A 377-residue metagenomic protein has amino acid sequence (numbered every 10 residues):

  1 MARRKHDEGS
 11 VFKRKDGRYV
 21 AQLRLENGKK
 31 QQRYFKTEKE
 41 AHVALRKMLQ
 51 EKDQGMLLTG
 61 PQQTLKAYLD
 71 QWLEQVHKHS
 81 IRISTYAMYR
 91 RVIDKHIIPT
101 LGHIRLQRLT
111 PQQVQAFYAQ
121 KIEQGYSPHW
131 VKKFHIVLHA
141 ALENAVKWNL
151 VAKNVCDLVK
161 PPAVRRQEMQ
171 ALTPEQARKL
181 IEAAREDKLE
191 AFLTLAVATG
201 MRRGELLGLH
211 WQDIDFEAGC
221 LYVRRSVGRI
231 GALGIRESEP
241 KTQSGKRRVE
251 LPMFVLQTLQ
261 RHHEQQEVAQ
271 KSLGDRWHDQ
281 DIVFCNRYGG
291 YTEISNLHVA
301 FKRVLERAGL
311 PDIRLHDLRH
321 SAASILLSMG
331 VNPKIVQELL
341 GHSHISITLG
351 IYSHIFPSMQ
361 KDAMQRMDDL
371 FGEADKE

Functional and structural regions predicted by a protein language model:
M1, E182, A218, R229-K246 (+9 more regions): C-terminal secondary-structure termini that scaffold catalytic or DNA-interacting sites
M1-K36, A218-C220, R225: Short, Arg/Lys-rich segments that mark the N-terminal edge of DNA/RNA- and chromatin-recognition modules
R3-R4, Q124, P128, R178-E190 (+5 more regions): Short, basic (Lys/Arg/His-rich) helix/loop patches that form interaction surfaces in the mid-to-C-terminal regions
G17, P128-I136, K147-W211, F216-E217 (+5 more regions): Basic, Lys/Arg- and aromatic-enriched nucleic-acid-binding interface segment
A21, V114, L138-L142, L206 (+5 more regions): Short, basic/aromatic-rich helical patch in the C-terminal catalytic core of site-specific tyrosine
L25, K30-K36, P61-Q62, L73-V155 (+3 more regions): N-terminal core-binding DNA-recognition domain of tyrosine site-specific recombinases/integrases
K36, A163, A171, V227 (+1 more regions): Catalytic-site neighborhood detector that most strongly recognizes the C-terminal catalytic loop/helix of tyrosine
D213-C220, D312, V331-S353: Short, polar N-cap/turn motifs at the start of nucleic acid-interacting alpha helices
